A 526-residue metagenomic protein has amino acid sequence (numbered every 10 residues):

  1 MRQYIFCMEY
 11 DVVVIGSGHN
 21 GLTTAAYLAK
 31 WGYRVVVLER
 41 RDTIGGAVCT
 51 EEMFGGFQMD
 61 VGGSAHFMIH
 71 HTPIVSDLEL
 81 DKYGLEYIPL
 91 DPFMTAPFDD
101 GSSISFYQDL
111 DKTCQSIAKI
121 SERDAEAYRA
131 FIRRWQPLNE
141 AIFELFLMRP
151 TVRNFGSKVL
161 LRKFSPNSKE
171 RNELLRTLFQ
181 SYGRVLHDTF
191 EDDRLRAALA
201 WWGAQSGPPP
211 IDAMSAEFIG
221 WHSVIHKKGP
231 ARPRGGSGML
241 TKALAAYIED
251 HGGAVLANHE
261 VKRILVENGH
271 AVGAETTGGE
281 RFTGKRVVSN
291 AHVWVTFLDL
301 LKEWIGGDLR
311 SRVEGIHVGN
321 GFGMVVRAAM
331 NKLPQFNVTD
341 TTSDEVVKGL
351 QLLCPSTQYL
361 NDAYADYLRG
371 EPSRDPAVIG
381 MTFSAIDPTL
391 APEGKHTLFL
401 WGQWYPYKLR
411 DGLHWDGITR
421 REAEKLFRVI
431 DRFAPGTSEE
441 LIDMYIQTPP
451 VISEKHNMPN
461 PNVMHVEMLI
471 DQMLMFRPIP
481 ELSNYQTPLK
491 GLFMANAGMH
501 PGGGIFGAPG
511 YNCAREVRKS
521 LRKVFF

Functional and structural regions predicted by a protein language model:
R2-V12, K30-W31, M473-M475, I479-P480 (+1 more regions): Extreme N-terminal leader/targeting segments of oxidoreductases
E9-F146, N512: N-terminal glycine-rich phosphate/pyrophosphate-binding loop and immediately adjacent elements
D99-A213: Rossmann-like flavin
K119, W294-D299, A329-N331, Q351-L353 (+2 more regions): Conserved FAD/dinucleotide-binding core of flavoprotein oxidoreductases
D192-P209, E371-M381, G436-H500: A glycine-rich dinucleotide-binding beta-alpha-beta segment and adjacent secondary-structure elements that constitute
W221-E275: Helical element adjacent to the flavin cofactor pocket in flavoenzyme catalytic cores
R232, K262-A391: Mid-domain catalytic core of redox enzymes that form a hydrophobic substrate pocket/lid adjacent to a catalytic redox
A497-R518: A conserved FAD-binding loop/helix module that cradles the flavin
